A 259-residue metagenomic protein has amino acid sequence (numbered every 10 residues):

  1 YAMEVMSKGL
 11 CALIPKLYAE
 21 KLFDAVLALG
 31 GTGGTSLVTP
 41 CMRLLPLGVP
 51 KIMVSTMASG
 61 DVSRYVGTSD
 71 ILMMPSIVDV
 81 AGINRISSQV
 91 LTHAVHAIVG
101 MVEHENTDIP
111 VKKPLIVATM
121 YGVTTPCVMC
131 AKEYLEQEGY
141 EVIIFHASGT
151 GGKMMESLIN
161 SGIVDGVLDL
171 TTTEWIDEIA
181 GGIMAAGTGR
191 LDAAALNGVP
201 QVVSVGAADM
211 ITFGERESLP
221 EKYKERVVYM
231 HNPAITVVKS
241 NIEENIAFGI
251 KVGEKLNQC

Functional and structural regions predicted by a protein language model:
Y1, D61-V123, A247, E254: Cap/lid and interdomain-hinge subdomains that line or gate substrate/regulatory clefts in soluble alpha/beta enzymes
Y1-E20: Phosphate/nucleotide-donor binding subsite
E4-V5, L37-V38, I176-M184, T212-F213: Glycine/threonine-rich flexible loop motifs
D24, A28-L37, V117-V128, S148-T150 (+2 more regions): Gly/Ser/Thr-rich loops at beta-strand to alpha-helix junctions that form or flank small-molecule/cofactor-binding
A25-A28, L37-V66, P75, I143-A147 (+1 more regions): Short, acidic/small-residue loops that bind anionic groups at enzyme active sites
V111-G149, K153, S157-N160: Glycine-rich phosphate/diphosphate-binding loop of Rossmann-like nucleotide-binding domains
Y140-S204: A conserved active-site cap/scaffold subdomain adjacent to cofactor or substrate pockets
G182-C259: C-terminal non-catalytic interaction/assembly regions of soluble proteins
